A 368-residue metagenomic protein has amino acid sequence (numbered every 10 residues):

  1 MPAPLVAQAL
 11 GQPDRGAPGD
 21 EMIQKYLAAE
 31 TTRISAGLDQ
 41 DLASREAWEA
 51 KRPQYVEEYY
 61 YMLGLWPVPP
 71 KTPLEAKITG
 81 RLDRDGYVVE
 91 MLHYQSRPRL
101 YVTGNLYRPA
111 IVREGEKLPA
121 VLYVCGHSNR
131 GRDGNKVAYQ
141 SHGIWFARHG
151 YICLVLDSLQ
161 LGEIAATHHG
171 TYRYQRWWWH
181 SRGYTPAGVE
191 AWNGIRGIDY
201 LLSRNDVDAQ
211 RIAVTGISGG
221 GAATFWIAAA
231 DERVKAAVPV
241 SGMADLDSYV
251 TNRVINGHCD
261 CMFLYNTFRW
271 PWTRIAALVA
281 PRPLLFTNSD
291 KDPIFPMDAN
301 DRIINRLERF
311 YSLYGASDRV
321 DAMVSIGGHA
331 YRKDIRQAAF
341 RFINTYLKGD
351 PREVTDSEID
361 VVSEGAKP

Functional and structural regions predicted by a protein language model:
M1-P2: N-terminal export leaders
L5-V102, E116, A280, T287-P368: Alpha/beta-hydrolase-fold serine-hydrolase catalytic core, especially in secreted/extracellular enzymes
D41, R45, R52, E163-I164 (+6 more regions): Accessory cap/linker subdomain of secreted extracellular hydrolases
L100, S128-G131, L161-A165, G221-T224 (+4 more regions): Flexible loop/turn segments at secondary-structure boundaries
Y107, A120, H142-L161, I212-V214 (+3 more regions): Carboxylate/His-rich catalytic cores and anion/metal-binding grooves
R113-S203, M243-I255, C261: Cap/lid segment of the alpha/beta-hydrolase catalytic domain
S128, R196-F268: Primarily recognizes the serine-hydrolase "nucleophile elbow" in alpha/beta-hydrolase and SGNH/GDSL folds
H180-S181, V189, K235-A277, P281 (+2 more regions): Mobile cap/lid helix-loop segments that gate and shape the active-site cleft of serine hydrolases
